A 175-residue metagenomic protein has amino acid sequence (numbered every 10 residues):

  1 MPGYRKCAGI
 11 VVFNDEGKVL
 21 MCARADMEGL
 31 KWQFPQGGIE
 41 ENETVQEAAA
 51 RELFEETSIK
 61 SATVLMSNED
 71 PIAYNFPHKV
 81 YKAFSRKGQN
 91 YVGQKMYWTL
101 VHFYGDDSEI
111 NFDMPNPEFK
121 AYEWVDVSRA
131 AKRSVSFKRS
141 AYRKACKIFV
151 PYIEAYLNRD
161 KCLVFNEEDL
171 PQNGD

Functional and structural regions predicted by a protein language model:
M1-V19, G38-E41: Conserved N-terminal beta-strand and adjoining loop/helix that marks the start of the Nudix/MutT-like hydrolase domain
Y4, V45, K138, Y142: Hydrophobic (often cysteine-bearing) scaffold residues that line and stabilize catalytic clefts of nucleotide/cofactor
M27-L30: A conserved beta-turn-beta hairpin within the catalytic core of GNAT-like acetyltransferases that forms part
Q33-F34: A short gly/proline-enriched turn/hairpin at secondary-structure junctions
I39-S136, L170: Unchanged
R133-D175: Charged phosphate-binding loop/patch that engages nucleotide di/tri-phosphates or the phosphate backbone of nucleic
